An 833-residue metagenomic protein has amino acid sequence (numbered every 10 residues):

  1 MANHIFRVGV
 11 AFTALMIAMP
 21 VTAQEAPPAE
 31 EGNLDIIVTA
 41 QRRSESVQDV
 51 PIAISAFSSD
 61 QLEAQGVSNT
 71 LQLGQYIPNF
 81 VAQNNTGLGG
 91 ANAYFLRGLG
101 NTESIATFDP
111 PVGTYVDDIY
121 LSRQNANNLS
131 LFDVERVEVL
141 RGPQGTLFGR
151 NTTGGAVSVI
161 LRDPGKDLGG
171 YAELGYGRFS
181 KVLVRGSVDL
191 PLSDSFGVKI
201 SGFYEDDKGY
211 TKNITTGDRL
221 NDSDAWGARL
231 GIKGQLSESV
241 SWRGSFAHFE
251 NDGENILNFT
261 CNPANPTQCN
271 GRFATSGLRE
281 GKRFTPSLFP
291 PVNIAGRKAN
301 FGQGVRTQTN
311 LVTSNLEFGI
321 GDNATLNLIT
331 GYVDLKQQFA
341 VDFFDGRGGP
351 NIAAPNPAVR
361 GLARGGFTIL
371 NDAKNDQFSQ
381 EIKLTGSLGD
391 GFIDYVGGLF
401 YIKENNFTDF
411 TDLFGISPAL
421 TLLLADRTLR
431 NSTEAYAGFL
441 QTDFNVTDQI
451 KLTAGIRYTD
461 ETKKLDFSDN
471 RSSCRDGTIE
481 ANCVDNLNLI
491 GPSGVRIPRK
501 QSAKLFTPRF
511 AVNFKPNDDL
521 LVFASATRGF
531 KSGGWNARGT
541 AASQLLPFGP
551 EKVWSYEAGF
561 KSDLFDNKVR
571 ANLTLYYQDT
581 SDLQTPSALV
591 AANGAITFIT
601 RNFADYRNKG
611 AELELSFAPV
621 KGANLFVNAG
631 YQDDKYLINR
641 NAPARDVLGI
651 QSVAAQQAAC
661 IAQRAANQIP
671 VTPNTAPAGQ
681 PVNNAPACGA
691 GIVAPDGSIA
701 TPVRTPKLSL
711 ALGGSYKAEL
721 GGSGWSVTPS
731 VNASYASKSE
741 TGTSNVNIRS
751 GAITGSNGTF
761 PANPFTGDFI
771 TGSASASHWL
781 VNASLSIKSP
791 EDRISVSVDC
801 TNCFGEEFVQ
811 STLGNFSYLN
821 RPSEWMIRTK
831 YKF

Functional and structural regions predicted by a protein language model:
M1-V67, L71-Q75, D189, V312: N-terminal Sec signal peptide and the immediately downstream disordered periplasmic leader that contains the TonB box
I52-T102, V112-N128, R136-G145: Periplasmic N-terminal accessory/gating domains of Gram-negative outer-membrane beta-barrel systems
D109-P111, R123, L131-R141, T146-A228 (+4 more regions): Outer-membrane beta-barrel translocator/receptor signature
E205, G209-T211, T215-Q235, S239-Q308 (+4 more regions): Acidic/polar loop-and-plug regions of large Gram-negative outer-membrane beta-barrel proteins
K233-S237, L384-T385, F400-I402, N431-Q578 (+1 more regions): Structural signature of Gram-negative outer-membrane beta-barrels, strongest in the C-terminal barrel of TonB-dependent
N315-G321, T325-F343, K515-K531, P547-A611 (+1 more regions): Membrane-embedded beta-barrel scaffold of Gram-negative outer-membrane proteins
L452, Y577-D579, R601-T743: Gram-negative outer-membrane beta-barrel transporters
S734-T754, A776, S786-F833: C-terminal beta-signal and adjacent terminal beta-strands/loops of Gram-negative outer-membrane beta-barrel proteins
